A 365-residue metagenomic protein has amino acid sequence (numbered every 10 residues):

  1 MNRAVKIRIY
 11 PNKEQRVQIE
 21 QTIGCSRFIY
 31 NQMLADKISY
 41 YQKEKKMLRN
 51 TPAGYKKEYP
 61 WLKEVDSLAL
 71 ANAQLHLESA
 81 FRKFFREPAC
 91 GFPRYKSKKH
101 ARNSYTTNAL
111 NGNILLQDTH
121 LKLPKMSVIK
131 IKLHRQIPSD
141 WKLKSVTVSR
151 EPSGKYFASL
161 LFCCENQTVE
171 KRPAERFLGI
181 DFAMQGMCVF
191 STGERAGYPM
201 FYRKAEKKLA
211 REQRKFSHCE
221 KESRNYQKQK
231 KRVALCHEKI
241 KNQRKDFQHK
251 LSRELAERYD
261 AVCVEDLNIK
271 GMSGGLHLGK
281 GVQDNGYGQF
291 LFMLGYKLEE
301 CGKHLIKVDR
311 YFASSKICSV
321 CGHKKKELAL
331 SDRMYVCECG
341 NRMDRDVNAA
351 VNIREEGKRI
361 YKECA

Functional and structural regions predicted by a protein language model:
M1-A365: Nucleic-acid substrate recognition interfaces
